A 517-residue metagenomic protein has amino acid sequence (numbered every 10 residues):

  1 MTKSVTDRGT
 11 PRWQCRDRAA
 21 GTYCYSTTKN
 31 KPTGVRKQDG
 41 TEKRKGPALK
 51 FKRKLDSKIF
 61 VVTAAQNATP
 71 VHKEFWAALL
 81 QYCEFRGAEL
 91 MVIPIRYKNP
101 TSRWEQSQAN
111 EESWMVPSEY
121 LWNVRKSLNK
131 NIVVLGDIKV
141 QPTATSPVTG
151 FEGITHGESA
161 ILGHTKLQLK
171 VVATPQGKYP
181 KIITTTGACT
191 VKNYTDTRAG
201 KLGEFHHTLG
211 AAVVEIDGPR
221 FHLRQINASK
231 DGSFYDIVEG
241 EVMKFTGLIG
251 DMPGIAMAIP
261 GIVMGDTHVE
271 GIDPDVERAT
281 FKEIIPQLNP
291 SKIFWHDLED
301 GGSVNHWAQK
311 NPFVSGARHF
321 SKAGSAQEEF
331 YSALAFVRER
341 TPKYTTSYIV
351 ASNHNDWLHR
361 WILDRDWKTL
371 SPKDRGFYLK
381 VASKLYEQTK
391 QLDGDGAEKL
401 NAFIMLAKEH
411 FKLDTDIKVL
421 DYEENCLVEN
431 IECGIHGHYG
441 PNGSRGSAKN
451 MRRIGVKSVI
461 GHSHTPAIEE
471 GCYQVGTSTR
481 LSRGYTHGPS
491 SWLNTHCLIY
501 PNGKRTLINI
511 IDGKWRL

Functional and structural regions predicted by a protein language model:
M1-G40: BZIP DNA-binding basic region
R36-L517: Extended recognition/assembly regions associated with phosphoester-bond processing machinery
